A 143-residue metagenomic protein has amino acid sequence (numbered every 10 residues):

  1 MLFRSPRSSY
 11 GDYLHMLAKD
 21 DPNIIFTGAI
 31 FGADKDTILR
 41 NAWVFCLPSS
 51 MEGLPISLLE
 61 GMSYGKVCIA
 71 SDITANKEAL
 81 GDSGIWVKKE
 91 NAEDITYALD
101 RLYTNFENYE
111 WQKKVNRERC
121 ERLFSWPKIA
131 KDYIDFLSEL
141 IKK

Functional and structural regions predicted by a protein language model:
G11-I30, D36: Nucleotide-activated donor-binding/catalytic signature segment of Leloir-type glycosyltransferases, i.e., the conserved
F31-A42, S63, K77: Short acidic alpha-helix that forms the nucleotide-activated donor recognition element in Leloir-type transferases
S50: Aromatic "clamp/platform" in nucleotide-sugar-dependent glycosyltransferases that forms part of the donor/acceptor
V67-A70: Short hydrophobic beta-strand element within catalytic cores of glycosyltransferases and related nucleotide-activated
I73-W86: Short acidic/histidine- and often glycine-rich active-site loop of Leloir-type glycosyltransferases that engages
I85-A92, R101-F106: Conserved acidic donor-binding segment of nucleotide-sugar-dependent glycosyltransferases
E107-S138: A charged, aromatic-enriched C-terminal amphipathic alpha-helix characteristic of glycosyltransferases across folds
